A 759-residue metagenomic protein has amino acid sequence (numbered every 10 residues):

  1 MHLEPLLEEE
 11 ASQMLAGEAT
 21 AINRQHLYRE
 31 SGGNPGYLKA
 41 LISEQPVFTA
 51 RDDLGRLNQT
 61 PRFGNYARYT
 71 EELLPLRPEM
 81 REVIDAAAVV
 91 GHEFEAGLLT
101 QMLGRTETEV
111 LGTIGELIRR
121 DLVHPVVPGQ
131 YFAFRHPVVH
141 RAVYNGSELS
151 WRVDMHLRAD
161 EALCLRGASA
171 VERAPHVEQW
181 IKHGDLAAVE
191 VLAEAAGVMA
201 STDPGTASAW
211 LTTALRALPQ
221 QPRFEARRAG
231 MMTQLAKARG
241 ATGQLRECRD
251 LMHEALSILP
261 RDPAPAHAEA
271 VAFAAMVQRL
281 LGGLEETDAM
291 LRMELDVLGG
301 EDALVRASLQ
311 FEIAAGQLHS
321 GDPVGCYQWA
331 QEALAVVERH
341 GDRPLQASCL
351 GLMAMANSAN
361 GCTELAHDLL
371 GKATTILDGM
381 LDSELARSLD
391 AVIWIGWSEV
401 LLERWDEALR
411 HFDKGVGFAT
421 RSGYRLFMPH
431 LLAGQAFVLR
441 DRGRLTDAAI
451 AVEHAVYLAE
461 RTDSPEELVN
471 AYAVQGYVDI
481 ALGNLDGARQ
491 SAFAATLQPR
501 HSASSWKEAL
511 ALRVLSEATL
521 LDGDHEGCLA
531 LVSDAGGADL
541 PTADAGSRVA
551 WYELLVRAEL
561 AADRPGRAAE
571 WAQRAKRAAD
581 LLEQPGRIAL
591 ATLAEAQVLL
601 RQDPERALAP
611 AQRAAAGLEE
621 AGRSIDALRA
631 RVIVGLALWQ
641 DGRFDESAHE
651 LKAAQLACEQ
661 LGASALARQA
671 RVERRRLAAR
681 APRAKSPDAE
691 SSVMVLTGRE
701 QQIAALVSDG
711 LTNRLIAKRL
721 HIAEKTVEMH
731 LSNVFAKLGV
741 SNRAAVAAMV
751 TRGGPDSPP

Functional and structural regions predicted by a protein language model:
L3-P219, K737: Short secondary-structure boundary elements
G112-T113, R120, Y131-F134, S150-E254 (+10 more regions): Extended alpha-helical scaffolding segments used for macromolecular assembly and cargo binding
T113, E650, H730-N733: Residues within the DNA-recognition helix of helix-turn-helix
R119, G197, L215-P219, H253-P260 (+11 more regions): Amphipathic alpha-helical segments of tetratricopeptide repeats
A142, A193-S201, G230-G243, A268-L284 (+11 more regions): Tandem amphipathic alpha-helical repeat scaffolds
A195, A207, T213-A214, M231 (+20 more regions): Tetratricopeptide repeat
V672-R675, P682-P759: Helix-turn-helix DNA-binding segment
